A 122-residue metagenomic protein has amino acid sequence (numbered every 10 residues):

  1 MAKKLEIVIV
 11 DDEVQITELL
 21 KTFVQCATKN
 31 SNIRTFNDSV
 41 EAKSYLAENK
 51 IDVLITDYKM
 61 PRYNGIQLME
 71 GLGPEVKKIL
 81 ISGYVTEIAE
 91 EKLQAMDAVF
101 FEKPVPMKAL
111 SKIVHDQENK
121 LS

Functional and structural regions predicted by a protein language model:
M1-E6, Q15, M107-S122: Non-catalytic signal-transmission and effector/linker regions of two-component phosphorelay proteins
D11, D57: Active-site residues of response regulator receiver
V14-R34: Two-component/phosphorelay signaling modules centered on CheY-like receiver
T35-V53: Acidic, metal-coordinating helix/loop segments flanking the phosphotransfer/catalytic sites of two-component signaling
D38, N64-Q67: Acidic catalytic/metal-coordinating carboxylates
M60: Receiver (REC) domain active-site loop signature in two-component systems and cognate sites in sensor histidine kinases
Q67, Y84-F101, K112: Alpha4 helix (beta4-alpha4-beta5 surface) of REC/receiver domains from two-component response regulators
